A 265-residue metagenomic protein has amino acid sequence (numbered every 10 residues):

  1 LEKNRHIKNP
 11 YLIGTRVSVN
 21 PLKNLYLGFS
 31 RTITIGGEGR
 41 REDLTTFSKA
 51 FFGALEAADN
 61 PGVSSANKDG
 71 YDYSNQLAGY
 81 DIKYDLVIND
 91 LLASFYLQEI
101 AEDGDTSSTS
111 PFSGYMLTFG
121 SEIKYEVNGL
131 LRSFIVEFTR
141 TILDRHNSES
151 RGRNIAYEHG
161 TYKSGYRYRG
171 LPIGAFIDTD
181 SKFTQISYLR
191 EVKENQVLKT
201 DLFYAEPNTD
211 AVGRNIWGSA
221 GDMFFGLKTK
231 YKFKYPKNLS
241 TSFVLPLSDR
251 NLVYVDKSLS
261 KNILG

Functional and structural regions predicted by a protein language model:
L1-K163, T179-I186, E191, L198 (+1 more regions): Signature for the C-terminal beta-barrel architecture of outer-membrane proteins
V17, K163, F233, L245 (+1 more regions): Outer-membrane beta-barrel "beta-signal"
L131-R132, N238, L264: A broad structural signal for short, well-ordered beta-strand segments within beta-sheet-rich domains
G165-R169: Acidic, glycine-enriched catalytic cores built around paired aspartates
F203-Y204, L239: C-terminal accessory regions
V212-W217, V253-L259: Flexible, solvent-exposed loop segments that connect beta-strands
F224-V255: C-terminal structured domain segments
